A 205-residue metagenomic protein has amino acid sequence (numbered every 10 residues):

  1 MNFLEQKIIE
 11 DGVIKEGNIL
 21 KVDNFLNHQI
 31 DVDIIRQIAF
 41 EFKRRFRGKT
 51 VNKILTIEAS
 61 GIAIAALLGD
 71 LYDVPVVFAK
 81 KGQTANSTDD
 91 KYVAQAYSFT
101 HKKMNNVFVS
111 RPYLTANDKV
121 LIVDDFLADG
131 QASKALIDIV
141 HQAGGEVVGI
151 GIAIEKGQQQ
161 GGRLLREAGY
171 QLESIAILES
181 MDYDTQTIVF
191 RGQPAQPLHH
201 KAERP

Functional and structural regions predicted by a protein language model:
M1-V51: Active-site-facing substrate-recognition patch
N2, Q6, I137-P205: PRPP-dependent phosphoribosyltransferase catalytic core
R36-T100: Conserved PRPP/pyrophosphate-binding segment of the phosphoribosyltransferase/PRPP-pathway fold
G48-N52, T115-N117, I122: Short helix-loop-beta connector
I57-E58, V123-D124, I154: Short His-Asn-centered micro-motif
V74-V120, T187-R204: Short, glycine/charge-rich flexible loops or terminal/linker lids adjacent to PRPP-binding catalytic cores
D125, G130: Conserved G/P- and acidic residue-centered "switch" motifs that form tight phosphate/ATP-binding loops in soluble
S133-K134: Conserved acetyl-CoA-binding loop-helix of GNAT-fold acetyltransferases
